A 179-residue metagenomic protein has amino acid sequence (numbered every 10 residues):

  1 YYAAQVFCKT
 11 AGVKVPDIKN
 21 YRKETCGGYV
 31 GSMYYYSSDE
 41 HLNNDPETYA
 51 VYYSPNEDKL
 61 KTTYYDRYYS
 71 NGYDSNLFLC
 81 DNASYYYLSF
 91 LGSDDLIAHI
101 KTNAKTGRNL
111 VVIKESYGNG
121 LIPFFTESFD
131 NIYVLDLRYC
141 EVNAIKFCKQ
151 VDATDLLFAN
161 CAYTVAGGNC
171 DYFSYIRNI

Functional and structural regions predicted by a protein language model:
Y1-I179: Extracellular glycan-modifying ectodomains
